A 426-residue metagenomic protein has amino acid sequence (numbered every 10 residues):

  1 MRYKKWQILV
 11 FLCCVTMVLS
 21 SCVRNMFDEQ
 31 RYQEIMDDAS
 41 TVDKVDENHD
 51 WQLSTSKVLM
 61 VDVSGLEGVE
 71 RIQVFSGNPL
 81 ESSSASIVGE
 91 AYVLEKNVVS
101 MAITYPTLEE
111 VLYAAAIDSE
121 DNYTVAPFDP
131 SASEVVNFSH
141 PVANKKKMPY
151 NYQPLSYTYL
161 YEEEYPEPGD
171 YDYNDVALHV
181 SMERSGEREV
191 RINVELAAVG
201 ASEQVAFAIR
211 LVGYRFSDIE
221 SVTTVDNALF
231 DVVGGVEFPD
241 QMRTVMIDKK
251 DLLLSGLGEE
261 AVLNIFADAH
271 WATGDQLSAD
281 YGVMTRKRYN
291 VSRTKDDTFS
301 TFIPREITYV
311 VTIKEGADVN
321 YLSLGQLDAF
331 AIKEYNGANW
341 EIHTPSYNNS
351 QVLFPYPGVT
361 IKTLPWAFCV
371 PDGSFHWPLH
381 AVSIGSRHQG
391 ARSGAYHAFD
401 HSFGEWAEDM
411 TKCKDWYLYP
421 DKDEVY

Functional and structural regions predicted by a protein language model:
M1-C22: Sec-dependent bacterial lipoprotein signal peptides
T16-K44: Bacterial Sec-dependent N-terminal signal peptides
N48-H49, M60-G68, P168: Structural motif
S54-K57, G65-I87, Y173, Q204-A206: Short, ordered, surface-exposed loop/turn motifs in non-cytosolic proteins
T55-K57, R188-I192: Structural beta-strand segments of beta-rich domains
Y92-D118, A126-A132, V136-K145: Short Pro-Gly-centered beta-turn/loop motif in secreted/extracellular proteins
R210-P239: Solvent-exposed beta-hairpin/edge-strand motifs
D251-Y426: A eukaryote-biased signal for long
